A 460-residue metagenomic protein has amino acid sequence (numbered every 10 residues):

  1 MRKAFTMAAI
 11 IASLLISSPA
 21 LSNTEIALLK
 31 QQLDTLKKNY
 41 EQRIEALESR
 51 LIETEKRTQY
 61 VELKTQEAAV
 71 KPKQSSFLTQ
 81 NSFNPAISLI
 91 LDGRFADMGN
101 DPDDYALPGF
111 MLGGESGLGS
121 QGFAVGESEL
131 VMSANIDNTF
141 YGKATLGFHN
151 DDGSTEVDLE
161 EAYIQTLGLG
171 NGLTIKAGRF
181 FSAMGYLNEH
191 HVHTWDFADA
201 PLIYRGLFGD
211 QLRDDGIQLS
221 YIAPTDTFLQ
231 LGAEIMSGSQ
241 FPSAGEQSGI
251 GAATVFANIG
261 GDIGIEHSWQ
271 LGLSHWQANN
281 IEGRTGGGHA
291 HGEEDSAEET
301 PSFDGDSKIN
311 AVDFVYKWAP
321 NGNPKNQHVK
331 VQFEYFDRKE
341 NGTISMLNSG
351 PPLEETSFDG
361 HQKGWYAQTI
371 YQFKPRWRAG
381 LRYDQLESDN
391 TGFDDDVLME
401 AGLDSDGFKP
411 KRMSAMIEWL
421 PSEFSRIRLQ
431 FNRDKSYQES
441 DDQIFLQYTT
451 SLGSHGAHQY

Functional and structural regions predicted by a protein language model:
M1-A8: Bacterial N-terminal signal peptides that target proteins for export
I11-A12, H267: Repetitive helical segments and hydrophobic/amphipathic motifs
S17-S18: N-terminal signal peptide c-region/cleavage motif recognized by signal peptidases
L21-L107, G113, F228, L452 (+1 more regions): N-terminal periplasmic/intermembrane-space "pro-region" immediately following the signal or transit peptide
A68, L231-G232, P242-E246, G283-G286 (+1 more regions): A short secondary-structure junction signal
Q74-F241, Q247-I265, Q368-T391: Outer membrane beta-barrel
G117, Y163-T166, D196, I265-Y460: Outer-membrane beta-barrel pore domains
E246-V255, G288-A290, S349-G350: Short, surface-exposed, charged loop/turn segments at secondary-structure junctions
